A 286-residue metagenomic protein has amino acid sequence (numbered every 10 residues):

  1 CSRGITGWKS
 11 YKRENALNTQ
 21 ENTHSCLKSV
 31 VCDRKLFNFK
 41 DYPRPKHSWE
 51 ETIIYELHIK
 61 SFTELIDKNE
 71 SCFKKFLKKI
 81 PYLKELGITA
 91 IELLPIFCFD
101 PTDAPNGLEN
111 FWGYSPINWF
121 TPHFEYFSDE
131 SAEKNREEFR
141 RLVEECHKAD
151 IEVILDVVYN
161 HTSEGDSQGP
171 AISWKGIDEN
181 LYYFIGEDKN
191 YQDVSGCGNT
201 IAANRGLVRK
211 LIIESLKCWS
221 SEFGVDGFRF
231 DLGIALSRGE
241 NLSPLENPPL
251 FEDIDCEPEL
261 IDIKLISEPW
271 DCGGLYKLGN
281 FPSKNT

Functional and structural regions predicted by a protein language model:
C1-S10, I91-L93, N160-H161, G273 (+1 more regions): Internal hydrophobic scaffold segments of catalytic domains
C1-T52, E64-K68: The feature marks proteins involved in alpha-glucan
A16-T19, N38-P45, N106, G169-P170 (+2 more regions): Intrinsically disordered, low-complexity boundary segments flanking structured domains
W49, H58-K74, K78-G224, L232-E259 (+1 more regions): Substrate-binding/active-site clefts of carbohydrate-active enzymes
I54, I154, R229, I266: Generic enzyme active-site microenvironment
E246, F251-D255, D262-T286: Polar, glycine-rich mid-to-C-terminal structural blocks that act as macromolecule-binding/assembly scaffolds
